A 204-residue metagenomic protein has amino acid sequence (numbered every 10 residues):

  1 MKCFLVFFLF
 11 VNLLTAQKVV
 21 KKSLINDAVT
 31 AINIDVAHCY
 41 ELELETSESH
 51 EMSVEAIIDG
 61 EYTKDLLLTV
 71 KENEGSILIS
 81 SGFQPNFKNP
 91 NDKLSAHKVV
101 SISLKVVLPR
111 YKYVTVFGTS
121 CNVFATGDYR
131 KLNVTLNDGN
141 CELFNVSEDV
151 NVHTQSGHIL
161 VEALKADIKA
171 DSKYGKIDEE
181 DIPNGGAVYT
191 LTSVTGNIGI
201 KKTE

Functional and structural regions predicted by a protein language model:
M1-K21: Bacterial Sec-dependent N-terminal signal peptides
Q17-D35, C39-Y113, N133, D149-N151 (+3 more regions): Acidic (Asp/Glu) and glycine-rich low-complexity loops/linkers that are typically intrinsically disordered
V19-K21, S156-G157, I177-D178: Short, recurring structural edge motifs at helix starts
D35, P109, F117-T119, T126 (+8 more regions): Feature marks extracellular polysaccharide-active and adherence modules
H38-Y40, C121, G139, E148 (+3 more regions): Histidine/glycine-enriched, metal-chelating micro-motifs
L42-E43, F124, E142, L160 (+1 more regions): Short hydrophobic/aromatic residue motifs in ordered secondary structure
